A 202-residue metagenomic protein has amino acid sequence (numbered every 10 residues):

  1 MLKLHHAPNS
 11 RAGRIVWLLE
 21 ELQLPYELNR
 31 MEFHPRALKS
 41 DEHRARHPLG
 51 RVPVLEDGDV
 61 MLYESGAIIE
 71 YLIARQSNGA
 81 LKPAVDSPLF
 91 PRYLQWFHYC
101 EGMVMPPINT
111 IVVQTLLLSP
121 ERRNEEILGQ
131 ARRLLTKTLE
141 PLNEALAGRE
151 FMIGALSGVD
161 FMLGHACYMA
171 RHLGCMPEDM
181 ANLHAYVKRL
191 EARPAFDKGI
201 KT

Functional and structural regions predicted by a protein language model:
M1-E126: GST-like domain detector, emphasizing the conserved glutathione-binding G-site in the N-terminal thioredoxin-like
A80, D197-K198: Substrate-binding/catalytic groove segments of enzymes that remodel or degrade extracellular structural polymers
V85, K198-T202: Short, flexible loop/turn segments with low-complexity composition
F97-A192, G199: GST-like fold's C-terminal all-alpha helical module
